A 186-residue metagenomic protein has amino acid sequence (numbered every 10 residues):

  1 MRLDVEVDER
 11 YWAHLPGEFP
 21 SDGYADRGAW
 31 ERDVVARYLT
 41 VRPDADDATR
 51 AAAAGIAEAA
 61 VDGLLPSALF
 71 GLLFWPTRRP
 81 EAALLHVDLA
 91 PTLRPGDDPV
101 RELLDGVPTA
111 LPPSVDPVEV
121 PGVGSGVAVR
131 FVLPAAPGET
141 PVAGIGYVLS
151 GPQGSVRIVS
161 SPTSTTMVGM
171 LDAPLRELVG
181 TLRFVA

Functional and structural regions predicted by a protein language model:
M1-I145, L149-A186: N-terminal targeting sequences that direct proteins away from the cytosol to non-cytosolic compartments
